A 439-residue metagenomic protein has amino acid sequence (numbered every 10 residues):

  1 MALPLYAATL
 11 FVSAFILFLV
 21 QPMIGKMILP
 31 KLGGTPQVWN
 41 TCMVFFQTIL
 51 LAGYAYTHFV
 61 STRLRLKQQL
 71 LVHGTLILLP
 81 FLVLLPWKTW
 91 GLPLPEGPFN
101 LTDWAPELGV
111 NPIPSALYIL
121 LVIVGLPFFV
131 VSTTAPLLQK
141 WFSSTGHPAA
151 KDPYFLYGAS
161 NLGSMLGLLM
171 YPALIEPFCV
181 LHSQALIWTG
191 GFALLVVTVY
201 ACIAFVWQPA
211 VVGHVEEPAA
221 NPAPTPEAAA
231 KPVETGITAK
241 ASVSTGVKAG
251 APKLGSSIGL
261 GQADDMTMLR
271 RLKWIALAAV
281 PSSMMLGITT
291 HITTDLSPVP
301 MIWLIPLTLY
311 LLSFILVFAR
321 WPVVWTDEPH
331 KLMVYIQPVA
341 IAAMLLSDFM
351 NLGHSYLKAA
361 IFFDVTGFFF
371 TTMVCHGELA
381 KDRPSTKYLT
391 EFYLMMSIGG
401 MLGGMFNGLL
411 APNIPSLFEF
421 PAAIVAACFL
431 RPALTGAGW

Functional and structural regions predicted by a protein language model:
M1-W439: Alpha-helical transmembrane segments of multi-pass membrane proteins
